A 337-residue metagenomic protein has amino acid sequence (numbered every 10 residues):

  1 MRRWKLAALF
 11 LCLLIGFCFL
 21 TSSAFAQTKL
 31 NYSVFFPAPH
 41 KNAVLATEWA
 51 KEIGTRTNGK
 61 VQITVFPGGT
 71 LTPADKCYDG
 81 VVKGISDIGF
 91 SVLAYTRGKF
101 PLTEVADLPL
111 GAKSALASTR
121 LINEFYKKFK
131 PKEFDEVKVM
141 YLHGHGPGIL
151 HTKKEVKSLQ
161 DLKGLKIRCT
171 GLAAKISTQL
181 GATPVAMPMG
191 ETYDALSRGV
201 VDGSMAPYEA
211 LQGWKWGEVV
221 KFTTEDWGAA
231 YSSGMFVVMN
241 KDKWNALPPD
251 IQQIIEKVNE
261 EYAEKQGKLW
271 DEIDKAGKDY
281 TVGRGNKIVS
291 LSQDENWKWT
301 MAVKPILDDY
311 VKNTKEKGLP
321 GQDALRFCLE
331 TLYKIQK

Functional and structural regions predicted by a protein language model:
M1-L11: Bacterial N-terminal signal peptides that target proteins for export
K5, F19-A26: Sec/Tat signal peptide C-region and signal peptidase I cleavage site
L9-T21: Bacterial N-terminal signal peptides
Q27-A117, K127, K132-K337: N-terminal secretory/targeting leader peptides
L121: Short, conserved aromatic-histidine micro-motifs
